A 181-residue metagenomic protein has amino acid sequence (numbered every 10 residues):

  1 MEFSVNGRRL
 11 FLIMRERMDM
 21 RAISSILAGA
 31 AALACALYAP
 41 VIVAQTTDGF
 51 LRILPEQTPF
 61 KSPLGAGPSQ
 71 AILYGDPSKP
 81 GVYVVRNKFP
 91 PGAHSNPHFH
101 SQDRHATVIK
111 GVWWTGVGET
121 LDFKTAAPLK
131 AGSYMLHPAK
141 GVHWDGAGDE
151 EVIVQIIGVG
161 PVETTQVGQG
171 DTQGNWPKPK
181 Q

Functional and structural regions predicted by a protein language model:
E2-D19: Short, Lys/Arg-enriched N-terminal segments with co-localized hydrophobic residues within the first ~10-30 amino acids
M18-A30: Bacterial N-terminal signal peptides that target proteins for export
L33-V41: C-terminal segment of classical bacterial N-terminal signal peptides
V41-R86, Q169-Q181: A short, N-terminal "cap"/entry segment at the start of jelly-roll beta-barrel domains of the cupin/DSBH fold
F50-L51, K124, W144-Q181: Double-stranded beta-helix
P90-A93, F99-T120: Glycine- and acidic-residue-biased ligand/ion/polar-headgroup-sensing regions
S95-P97, T115-G116, H137, V142-G148: Short beta-strand His + acidic residue motifs that chelate non-heme Fe in jelly-roll/DSBH and cupin folds
E119-A139: Short acidic-glycine-tyrosine-enriched beta hairpin
